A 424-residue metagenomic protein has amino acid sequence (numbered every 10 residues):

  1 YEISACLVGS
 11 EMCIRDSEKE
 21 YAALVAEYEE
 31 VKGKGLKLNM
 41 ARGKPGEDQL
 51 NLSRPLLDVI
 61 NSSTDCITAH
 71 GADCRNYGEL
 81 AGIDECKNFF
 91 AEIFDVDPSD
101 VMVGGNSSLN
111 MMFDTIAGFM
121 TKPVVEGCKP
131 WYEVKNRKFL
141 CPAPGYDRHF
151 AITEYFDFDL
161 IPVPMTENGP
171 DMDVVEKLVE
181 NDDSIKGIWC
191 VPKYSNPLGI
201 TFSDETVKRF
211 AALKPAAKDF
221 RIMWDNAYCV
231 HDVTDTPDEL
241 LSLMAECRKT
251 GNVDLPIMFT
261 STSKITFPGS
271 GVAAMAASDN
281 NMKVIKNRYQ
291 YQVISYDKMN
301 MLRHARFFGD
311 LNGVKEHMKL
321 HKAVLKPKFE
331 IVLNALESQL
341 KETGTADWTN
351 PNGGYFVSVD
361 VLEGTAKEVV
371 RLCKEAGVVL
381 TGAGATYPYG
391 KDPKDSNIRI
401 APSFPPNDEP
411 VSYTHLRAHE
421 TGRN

Functional and structural regions predicted by a protein language model:
Y1-G9, I14, H415-N424: Single conserved hydrophobic/aromatic residue that forms the stacking wall/gate of nucleotide- or nucleobase-binding
S10-A81, E92, E375-V378: N-terminal "arm"/small-domain region of PLP-dependent enzymes with the aminotransferase-like
I14-D16, D65-C66, A72-K218, C229-G251 (+1 more regions): Conserved core of the PLP fold type I
G104, A245-K326: Conserved core segment of the aminotransferase class I/II
K319-L333, T345-D360: Conserved glycine-rich beta-strand-loop-beta hairpin in the small C-terminal domain of fold type I
S358-G364, L380-Y413: Conserved PLP-binding active-site segment of the aspartate aminotransferase-like
V370-K374: Short amphipathic alpha-helices in soluble, non-transmembrane regions that often serve as interface/regulatory elements
